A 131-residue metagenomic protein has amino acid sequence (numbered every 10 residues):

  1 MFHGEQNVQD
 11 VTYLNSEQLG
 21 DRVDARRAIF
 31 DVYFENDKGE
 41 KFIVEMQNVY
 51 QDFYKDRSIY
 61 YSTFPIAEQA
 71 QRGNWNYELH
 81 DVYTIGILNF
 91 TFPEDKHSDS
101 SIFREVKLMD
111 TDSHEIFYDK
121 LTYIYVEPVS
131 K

Functional and structural regions predicted by a protein language model:
M1-K131: Elongated, amphipathic alpha-helical interaction scaffolds
